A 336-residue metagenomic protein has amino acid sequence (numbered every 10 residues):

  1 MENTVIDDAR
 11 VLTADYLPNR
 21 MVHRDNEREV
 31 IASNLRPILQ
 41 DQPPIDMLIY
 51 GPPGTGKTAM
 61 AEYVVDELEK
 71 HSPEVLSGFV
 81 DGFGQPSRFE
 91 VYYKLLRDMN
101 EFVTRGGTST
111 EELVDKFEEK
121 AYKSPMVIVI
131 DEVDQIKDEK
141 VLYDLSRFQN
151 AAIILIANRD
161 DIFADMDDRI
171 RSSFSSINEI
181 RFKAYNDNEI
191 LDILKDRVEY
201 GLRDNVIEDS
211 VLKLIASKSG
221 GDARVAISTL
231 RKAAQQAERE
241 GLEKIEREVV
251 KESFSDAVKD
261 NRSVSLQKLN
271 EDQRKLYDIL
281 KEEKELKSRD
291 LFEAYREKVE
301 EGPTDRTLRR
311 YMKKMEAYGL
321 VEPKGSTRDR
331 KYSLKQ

Functional and structural regions predicted by a protein language model:
M1-P43, Y332: A short, basic N-terminal segment
N3, T13, A61, G84-S175 (+5 more regions): Mid-core helix/loop region of P-loop NTP-binding domains shared across ATPases and GTPases
Q42-Y63: Walker A/P-loop nucleotide-binding motif
D46-L48, K70-F83: Conserved catalytic segments around the Walker B and adjacent sensor/switch elements of P-loop NTPase domains
A237-V258: Conserved C-terminal helix/linker of AAA+ ATPases
K251-L276: Short alpha-helical segments that sit at the start of domains
E283-D290: Short capping segments at the starts of secondary-structure elements
E293-Q336: Terminal-proximal interaction/regulatory segments of ATP-powered molecular machines
